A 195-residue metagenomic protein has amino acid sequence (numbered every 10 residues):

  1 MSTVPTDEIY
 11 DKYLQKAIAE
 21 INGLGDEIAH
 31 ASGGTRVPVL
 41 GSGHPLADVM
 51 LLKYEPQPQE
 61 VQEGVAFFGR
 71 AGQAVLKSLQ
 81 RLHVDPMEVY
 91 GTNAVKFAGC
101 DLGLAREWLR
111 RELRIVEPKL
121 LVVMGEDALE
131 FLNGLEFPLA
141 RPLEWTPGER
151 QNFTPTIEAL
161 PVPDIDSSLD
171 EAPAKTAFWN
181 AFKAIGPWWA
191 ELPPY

Functional and structural regions predicted by a protein language model:
S2-Y195: A polyanion-binding, active-site-adjacent surface
